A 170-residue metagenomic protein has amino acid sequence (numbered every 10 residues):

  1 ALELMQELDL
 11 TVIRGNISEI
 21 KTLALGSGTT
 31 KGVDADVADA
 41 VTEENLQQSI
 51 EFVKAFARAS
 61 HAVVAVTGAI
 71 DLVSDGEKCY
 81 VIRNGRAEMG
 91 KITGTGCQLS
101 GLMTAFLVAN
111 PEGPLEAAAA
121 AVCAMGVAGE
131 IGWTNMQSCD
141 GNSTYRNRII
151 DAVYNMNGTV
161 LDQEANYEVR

Functional and structural regions predicted by a protein language model:
L2-C79: Conserved phosphate/ATP/ADP-binding segment of small-molecule kinases
S18-E19, I70, R86, V122-G126: Glycine-rich beta-alpha junction loops
R83-G94: Short pre-catalytic strand/loop immediately N-terminal to key active-site residues, enriched for Gly-Thr
T93, L102-Y145: Conserved post-catalytic alpha-helical subdomain immediately downstream of the catalytic base and nucleotide-binding
C97: Functionally engaged cysteine thiol sites
V127-R170: Charged C-terminal helix
